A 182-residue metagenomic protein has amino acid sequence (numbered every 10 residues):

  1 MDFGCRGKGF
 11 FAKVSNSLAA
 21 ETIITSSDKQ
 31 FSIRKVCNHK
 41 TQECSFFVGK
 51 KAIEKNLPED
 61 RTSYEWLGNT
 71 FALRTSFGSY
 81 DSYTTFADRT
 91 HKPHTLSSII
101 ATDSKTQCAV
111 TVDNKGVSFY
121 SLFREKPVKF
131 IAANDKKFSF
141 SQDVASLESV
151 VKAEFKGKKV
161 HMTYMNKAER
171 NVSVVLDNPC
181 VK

Functional and structural regions predicted by a protein language model:
D2-S15, K35-K55, G78-S98, V117-S141 (+1 more regions): Surface-exposed loop/turn elements that mediate protein-protein interactions on large endomembrane-trafficking
S17-I24, L57-W66, T95-V112, F140-A153: Repeated scaffold domains used in trafficking and secretory/extracellular systems, primarily beta-propellers
A20-N38, L67-S79, K105-S121, V151-K152 (+1 more regions): Short beta-strand elements that form the blades of beta-propeller/WD-repeat-like and other beta-sheet-rich scaffold
K40-K51, D60-A72: Eukaryote-specific, low-hydrophobicity, charge-rich regions
S146-K182: Long, ordered, amphipathic alpha-helical scaffolds
